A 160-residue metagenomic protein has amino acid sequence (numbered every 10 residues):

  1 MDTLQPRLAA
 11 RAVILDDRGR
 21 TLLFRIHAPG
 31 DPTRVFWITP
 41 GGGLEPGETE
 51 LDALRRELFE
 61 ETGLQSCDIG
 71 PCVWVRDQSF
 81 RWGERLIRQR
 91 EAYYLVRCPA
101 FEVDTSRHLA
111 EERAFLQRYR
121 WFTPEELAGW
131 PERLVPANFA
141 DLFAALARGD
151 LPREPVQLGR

Functional and structural regions predicted by a protein language model:
M1-I38, L51: N-terminal strand-loop-strand
P6, W37, W74, Y119-F122: Tryptophan-centric aromatic hotspots in well-structured domains and transmembrane helices
A12, I69-C72: Generic preference for hydrophobic
F24, D104-R107, P155-V156: Short, hydrophobic secondary-structure boundary micro-motifs
R25, V73-Q78: Generic short beta-strand segments
G41: A short acidic, glycine-rich active-site loop that binds or catalyzes chemistry on phosphate/adenosine moieties
L44-D68, R76-E132: Unchanged
R133-R160: Charged phosphate-binding loop/patch that engages nucleotide di/tri-phosphates or the phosphate backbone of nucleic
